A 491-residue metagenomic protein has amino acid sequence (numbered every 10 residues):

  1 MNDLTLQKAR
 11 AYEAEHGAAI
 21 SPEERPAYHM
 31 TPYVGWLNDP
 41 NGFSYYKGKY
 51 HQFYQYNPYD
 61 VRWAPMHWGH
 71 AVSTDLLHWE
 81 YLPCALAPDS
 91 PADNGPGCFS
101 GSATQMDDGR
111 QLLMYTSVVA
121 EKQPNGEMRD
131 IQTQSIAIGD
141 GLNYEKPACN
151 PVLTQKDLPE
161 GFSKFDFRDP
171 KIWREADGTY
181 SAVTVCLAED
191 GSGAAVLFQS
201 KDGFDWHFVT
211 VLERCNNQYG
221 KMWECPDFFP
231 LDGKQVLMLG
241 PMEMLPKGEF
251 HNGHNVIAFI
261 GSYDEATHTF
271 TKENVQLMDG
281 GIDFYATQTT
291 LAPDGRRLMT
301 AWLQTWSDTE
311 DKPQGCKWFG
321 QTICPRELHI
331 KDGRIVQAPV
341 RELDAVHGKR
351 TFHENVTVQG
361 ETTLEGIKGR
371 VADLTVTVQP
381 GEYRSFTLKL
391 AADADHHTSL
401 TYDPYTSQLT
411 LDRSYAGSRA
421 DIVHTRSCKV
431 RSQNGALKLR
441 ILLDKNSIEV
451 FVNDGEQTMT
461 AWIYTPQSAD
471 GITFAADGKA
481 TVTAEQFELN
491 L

Functional and structural regions predicted by a protein language model:
M1-D169, R174-Q218, P230-D279, L303-H353 (+3 more regions): Beta-rich carbohydrate-recognition and catalytic domains
R10-E15, I260-D283, Q288-L491: Beta-rich accessory regions
F229-P230, K479: Juxtamembrane/interface motifs at transmembrane-helix termini
